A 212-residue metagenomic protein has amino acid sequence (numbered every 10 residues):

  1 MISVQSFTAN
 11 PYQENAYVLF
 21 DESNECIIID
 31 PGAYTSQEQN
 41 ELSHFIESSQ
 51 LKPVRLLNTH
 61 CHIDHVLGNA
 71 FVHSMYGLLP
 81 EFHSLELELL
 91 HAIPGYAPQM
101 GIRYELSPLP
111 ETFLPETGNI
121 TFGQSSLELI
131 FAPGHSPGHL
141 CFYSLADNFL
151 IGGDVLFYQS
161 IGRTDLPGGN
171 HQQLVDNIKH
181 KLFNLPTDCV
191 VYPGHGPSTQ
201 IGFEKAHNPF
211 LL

Functional and structural regions predicted by a protein language model:
M1-S49, C141-G152: Conserved beta-strand hairpin/beta-sheet module of binuclear metal-dependent hydrolase folds, prominently
F7, L19, G118-Q124: Short acidic-hydrophobic surface loop/beta-edge motif
F7-T8, L109-T112, F131-P133: Short Gly/Pro-enriched turn/cap motifs at secondary-structure boundaries
Y17, T112, T117-G118, L140 (+1 more regions): Residue-level detector of beta-strand structural context in well-folded domains
L19, T59, A132: Conserved S/T- and glycine-rich ATP-binding loop of Class I adenylate-forming
A33-Y34, Y96, S125-L212: Metallo-beta-lactamase
Y34-E38, S43-F122, A206-F210: Active-site HxH/HxHxD metal-binding segment of metal-dependent hydrolases
